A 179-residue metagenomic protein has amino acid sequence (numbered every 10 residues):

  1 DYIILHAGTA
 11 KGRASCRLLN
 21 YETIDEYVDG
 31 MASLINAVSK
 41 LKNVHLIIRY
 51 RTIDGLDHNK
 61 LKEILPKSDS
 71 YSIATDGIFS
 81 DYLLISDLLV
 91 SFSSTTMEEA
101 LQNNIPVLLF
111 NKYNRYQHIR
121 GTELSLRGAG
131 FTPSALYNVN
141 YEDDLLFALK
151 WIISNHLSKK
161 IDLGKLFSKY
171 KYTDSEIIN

Functional and structural regions predicted by a protein language model:
D1-L61: Conserved catalytic-core segment of nucleotide-activated headgroup transferases in glycan assembly
Y2, L84-L88, L136: Conserved acidic residues
G8, Y50, G77, N111 (+1 more regions): Residues at the C-termini of beta-strands that transition into short coil/loop
V44, D69-S72, A135-Y137: Short, conserved active-site loop motifs that form the nucleotide-linked donor/cofactor pocket
R49-E98, N103: Donor nucleotide-activated moiety binding/catalytic core segment of transferases that use nucleotide-activated donors
P66, T95-Y170: Catalytic binding pocket for nucleotide-activated donors in carbohydrate/polymer assembly enzymes
K171-N179: C-terminal alpha-helical cap of glycosyltransferases
